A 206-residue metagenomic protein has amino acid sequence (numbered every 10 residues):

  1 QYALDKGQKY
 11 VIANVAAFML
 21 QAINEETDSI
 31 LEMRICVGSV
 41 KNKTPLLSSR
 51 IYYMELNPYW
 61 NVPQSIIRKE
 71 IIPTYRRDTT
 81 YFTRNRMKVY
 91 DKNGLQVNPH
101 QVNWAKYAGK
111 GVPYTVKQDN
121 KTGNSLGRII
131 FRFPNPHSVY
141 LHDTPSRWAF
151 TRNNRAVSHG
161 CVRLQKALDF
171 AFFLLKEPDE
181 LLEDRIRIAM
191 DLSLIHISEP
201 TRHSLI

Functional and structural regions predicted by a protein language model:
Q1-S198, R202: Well-ordered beta-sheet/strand-loop patches within structured domains
